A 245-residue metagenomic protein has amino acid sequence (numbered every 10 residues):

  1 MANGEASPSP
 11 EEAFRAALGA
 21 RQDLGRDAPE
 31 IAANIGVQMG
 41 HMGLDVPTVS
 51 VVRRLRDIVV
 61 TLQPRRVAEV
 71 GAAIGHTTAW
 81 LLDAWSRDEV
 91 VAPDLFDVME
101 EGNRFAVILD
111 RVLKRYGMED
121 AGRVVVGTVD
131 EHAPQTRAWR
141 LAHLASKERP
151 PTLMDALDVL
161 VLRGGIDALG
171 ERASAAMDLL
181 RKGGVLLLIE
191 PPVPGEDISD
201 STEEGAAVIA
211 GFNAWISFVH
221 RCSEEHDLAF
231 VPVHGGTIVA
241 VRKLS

Functional and structural regions predicted by a protein language model:
M1-R53, V59-Q63: Rossmann-like AdoMet
R53, H76, W80, R104: Conserved SAM/SAH-binding loop-helix junction of Class I S-adenosyl-L-methionine-dependent methyltransferases
L62-I74: Conserved class I S-adenosyl-L-methionine
I74-V90: Conserved SAM-binding loop of SAM-dependent methyltransferases across substrates and taxa, primarily the Class I
A84-E89, Y116-G117, L179-G184: A generic alpha-to-beta junction signature in SAM-dependent methyltransferases
E89-E100: Conserved SAM-binding motif I beta-strand of class I
E101-D155, D167: S-adenosyl-L-methionine
L153, I166-S245: C-terminal substrate-binding/active-site "lid" region of AdoMet-derived donor-dependent transferases
